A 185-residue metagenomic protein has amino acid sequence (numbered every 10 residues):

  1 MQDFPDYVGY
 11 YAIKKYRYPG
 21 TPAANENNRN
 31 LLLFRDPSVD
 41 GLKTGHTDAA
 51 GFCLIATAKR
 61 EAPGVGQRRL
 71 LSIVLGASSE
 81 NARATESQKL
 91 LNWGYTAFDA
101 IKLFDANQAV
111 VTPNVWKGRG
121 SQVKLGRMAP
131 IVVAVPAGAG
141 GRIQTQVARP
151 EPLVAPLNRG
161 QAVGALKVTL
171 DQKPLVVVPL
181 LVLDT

Functional and structural regions predicted by a protein language model:
M1-T185: Domain-terminus/edge residues, biased toward the C-terminal soluble/receptor-binding domains of extracytoplasmic
